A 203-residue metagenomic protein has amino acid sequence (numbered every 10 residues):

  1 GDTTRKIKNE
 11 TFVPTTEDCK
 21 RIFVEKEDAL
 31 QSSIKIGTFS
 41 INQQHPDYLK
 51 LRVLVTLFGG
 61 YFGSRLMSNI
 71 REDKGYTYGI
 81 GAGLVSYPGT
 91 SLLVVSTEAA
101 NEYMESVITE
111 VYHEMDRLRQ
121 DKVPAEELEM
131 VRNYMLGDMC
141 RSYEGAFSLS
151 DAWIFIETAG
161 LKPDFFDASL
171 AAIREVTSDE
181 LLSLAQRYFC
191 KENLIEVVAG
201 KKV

Functional and structural regions predicted by a protein language model:
G1-N42, V198, K202-V203: An aromatic/glycine/proline-enriched structural segment found at the starts of mature extracellular/organellar domains
E17, A29-Q31, P46, G75 (+1 more regions): Short gly/pro-enriched beta-turn/loop segments at secondary-structure junctions
E25-K26, L84-Y87, R187-Y188: Replace "in large, NTP-powered and nucleic-acid-processing enzymes" with "in large, NTP-powered factors and other
K35-I41, R71-Q120, A125-E175, N193-G200: M16 family metallopeptidases and their MPP-like homologs
I36, P46-G59, L66-I70: Active/ligand-binding-proximal structured segments within catalytic/core domains that scaffold catalytic residues
L182-V198: Bilobed periplasmic-binding protein-like "clamshell/Venus-flytrap" ligand-binding domains
